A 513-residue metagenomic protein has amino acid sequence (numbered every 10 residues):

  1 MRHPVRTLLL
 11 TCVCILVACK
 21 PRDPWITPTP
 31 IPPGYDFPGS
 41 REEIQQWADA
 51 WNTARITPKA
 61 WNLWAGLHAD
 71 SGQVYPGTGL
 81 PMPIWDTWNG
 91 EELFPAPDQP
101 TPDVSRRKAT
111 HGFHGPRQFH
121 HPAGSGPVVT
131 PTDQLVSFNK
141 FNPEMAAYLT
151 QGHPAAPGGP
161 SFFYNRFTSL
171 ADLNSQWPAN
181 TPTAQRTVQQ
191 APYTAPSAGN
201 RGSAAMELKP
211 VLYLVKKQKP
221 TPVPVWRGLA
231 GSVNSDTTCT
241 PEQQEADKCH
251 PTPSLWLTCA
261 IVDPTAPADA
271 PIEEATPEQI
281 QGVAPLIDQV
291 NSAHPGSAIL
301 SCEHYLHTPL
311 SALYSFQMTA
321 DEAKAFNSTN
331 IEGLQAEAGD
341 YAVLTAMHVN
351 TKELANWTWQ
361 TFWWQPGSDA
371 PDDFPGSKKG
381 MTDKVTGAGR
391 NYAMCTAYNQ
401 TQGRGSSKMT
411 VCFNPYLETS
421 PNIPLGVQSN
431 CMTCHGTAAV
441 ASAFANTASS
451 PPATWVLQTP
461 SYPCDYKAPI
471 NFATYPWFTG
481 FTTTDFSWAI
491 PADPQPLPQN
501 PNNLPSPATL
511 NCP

Functional and structural regions predicted by a protein language model:
M1-L9: Bacterial N-terminal signal peptides that target proteins for export
C12-C19: Hydrophobic h-region of N-terminal signal peptides that target proteins for export in Gram-negative bacteria
K20-T433, A438-P513: Conserved small-residue
